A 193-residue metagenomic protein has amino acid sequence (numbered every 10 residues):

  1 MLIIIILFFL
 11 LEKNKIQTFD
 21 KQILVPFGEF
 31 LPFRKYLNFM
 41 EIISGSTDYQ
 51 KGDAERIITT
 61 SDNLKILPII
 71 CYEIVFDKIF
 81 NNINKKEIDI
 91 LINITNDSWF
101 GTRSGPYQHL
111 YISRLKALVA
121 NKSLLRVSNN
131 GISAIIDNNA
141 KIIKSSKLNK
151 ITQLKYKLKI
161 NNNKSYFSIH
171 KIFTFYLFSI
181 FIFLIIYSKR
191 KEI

Functional and structural regions predicted by a protein language model:
M1-I193: Enzyme catalytic cores with a strong preference for nitrogen-chemistry domains
